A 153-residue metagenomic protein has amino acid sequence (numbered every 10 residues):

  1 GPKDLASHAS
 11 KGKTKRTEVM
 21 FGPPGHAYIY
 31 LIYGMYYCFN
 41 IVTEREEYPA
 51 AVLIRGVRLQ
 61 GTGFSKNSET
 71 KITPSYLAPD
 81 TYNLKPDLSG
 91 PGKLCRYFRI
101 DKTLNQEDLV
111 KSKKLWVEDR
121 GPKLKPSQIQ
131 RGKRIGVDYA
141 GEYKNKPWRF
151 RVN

Functional and structural regions predicted by a protein language model:
G1-G61, N67-Y76, N83-N153: Conserved, well-structured core segments that form or line functional sites
